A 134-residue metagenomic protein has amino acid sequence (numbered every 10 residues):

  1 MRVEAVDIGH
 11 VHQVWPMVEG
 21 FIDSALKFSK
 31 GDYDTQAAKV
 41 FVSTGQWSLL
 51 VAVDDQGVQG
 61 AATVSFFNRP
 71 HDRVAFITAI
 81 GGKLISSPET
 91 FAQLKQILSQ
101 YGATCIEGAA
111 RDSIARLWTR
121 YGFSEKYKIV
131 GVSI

Functional and structural regions predicted by a protein language model:
M1-Y33: Short amphipathic alpha-helix that is part of the acyltransferase structural core
D23-S24, F28-Y33, V58-Q59, R69-T78 (+3 more regions): Long, low-complexity, intrinsically disordered polar/charged segments
K27-Q46: Active-site rim helix/loop that mediates acceptor-substrate recognition in acyltransferases
S43-I85: Conserved donor-binding loop and adjoining core beta-sheet/short helix segment in diverse acyl/aminoacyl transferases
W47, R120-S124: Short glycine-aromatic motifs
D72-Y121: Acyl-donor binding region in acyl/amide transferases
A109, S124-I134: Conserved catalytic-core motifs of GNAT/GCN5-like acyltransferases
